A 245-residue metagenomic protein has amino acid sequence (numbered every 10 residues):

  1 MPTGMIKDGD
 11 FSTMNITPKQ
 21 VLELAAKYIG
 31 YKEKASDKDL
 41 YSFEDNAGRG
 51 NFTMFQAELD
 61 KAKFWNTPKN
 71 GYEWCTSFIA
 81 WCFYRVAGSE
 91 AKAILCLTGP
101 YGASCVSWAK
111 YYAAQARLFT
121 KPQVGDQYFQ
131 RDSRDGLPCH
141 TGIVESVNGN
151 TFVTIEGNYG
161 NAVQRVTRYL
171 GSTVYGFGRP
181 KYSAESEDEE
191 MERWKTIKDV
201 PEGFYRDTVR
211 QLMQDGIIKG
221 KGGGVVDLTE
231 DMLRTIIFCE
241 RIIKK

Functional and structural regions predicted by a protein language model:
P2-G88, D215-K219: N-terminal capping segments
I6-I16, K181-K195: Low-complexity, Pro/Thr/Ser/Gly/Ala-rich linker/spacer regions in secreted, extracellular modular proteins
T13-T17, T67-C75, R117-T120, G136 (+2 more regions): Extracytoplasmic/periplasmic, Sec-exported soluble proteins
N15-I16, K69, G88-N161: ...with weaker cross-activation on analogous glycine-rich loops/strands in unrelated enzymes
L24-Y28, W108-Y111, Q211: Residues that form generic nucleotide/phosphate-binding pockets
T76-C82, D188-K245: Short, solvent-exposed alpha-helical surface patches in non-cytosolic proteins
V147-S186: Active-site signature of cysteine proteases
